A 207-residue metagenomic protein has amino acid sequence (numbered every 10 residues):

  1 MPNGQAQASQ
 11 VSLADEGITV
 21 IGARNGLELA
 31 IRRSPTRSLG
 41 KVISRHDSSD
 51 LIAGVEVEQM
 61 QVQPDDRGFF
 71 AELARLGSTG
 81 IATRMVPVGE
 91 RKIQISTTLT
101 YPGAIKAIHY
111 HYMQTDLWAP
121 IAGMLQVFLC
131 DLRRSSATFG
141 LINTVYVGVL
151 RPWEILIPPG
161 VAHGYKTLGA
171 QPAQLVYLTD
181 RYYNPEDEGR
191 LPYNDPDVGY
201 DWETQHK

Functional and structural regions predicted by a protein language model:
P2-L150, A170-K207: Non-catalytic, conserved peripheral segments adjacent to functional cores
V147-A170: Conserved metal-binding segment of the jelly-roll/cupin
